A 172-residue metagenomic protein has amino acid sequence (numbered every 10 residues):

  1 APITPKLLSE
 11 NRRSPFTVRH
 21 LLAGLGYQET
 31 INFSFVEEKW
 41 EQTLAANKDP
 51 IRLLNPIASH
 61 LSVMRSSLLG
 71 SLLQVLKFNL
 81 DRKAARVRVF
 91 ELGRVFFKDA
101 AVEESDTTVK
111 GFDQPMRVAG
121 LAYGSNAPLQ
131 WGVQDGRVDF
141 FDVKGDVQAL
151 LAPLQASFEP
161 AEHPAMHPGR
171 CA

Functional and structural regions predicted by a protein language model:
A1-A172: Extended beta-strand-rich architecture
